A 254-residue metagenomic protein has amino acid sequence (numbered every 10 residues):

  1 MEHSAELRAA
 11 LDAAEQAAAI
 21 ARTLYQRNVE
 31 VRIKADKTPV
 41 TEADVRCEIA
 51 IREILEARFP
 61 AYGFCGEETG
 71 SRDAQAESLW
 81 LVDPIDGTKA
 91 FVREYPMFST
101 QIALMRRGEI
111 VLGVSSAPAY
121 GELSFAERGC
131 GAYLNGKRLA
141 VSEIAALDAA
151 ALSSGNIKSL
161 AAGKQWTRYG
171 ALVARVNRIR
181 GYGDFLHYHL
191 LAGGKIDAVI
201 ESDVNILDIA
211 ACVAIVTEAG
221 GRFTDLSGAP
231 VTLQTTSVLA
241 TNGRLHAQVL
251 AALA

Functional and structural regions predicted by a protein language model:
M1-I85, R244-L245, A251: N-terminal subdomain of lithium-sensitive/metallo-dependent phosphomonoesterases centered on the IMPase/IPPase/PAP
A21, D44, L55, T88 (+6 more regions): Residue-level signal for inorganic ion chemistry
R32, R72-A74, R107, F125 (+3 more regions): Solvent-exposed alpha-helices and their adjacent loops that cap or buttress functional pockets in soluble metabolic
D44, E48, E67-E68, D83-D86 (+5 more regions): Acidic active-site catalytic centers that drive phospho-/nucleotidyl reactions and related ester hydrolyses
A74-Y133, D148: DPxDG-like acidic metal-binding loop motif
L134-N135, A140: A structural micro-motif at secondary-structure boundaries
A140-A254: An extended, acidic
